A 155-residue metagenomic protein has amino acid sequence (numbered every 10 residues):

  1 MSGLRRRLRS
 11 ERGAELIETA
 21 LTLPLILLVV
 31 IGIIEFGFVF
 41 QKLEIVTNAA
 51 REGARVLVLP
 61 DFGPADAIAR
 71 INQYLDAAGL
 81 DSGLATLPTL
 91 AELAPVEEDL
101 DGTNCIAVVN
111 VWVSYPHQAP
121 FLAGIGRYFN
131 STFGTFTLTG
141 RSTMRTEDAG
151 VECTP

Functional and structural regions predicted by a protein language model:
S2-G3, R55-P155: Short, conserved structural patches
S2-L75: Alpha-helical assembly-interface signal, strongest on the long, hydrophobic N-terminal helix that forms
